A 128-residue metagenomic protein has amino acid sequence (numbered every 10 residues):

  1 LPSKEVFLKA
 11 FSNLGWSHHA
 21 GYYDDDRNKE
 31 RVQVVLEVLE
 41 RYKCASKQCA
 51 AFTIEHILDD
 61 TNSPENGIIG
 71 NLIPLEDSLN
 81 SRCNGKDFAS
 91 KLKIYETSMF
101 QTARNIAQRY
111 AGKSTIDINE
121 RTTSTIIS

Functional and structural regions predicted by a protein language model:
L1-E65, I69-L75, S81: Intrinsically disordered, low-complexity N-proximal targeting/linker segments that flank membranes
V6-L8, N13-S17, D24, Q48 (+1 more regions): Long, cytosolic, alpha-helical-rich C-terminal regions that act as interaction/scaffolding modules
